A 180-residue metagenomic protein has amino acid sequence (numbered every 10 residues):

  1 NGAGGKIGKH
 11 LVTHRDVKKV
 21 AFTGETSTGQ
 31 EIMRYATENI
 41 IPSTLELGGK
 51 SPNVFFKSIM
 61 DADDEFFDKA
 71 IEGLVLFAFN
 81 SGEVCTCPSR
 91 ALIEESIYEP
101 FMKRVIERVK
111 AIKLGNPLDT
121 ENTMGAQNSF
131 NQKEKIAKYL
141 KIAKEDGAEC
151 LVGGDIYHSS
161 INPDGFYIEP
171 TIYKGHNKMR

Functional and structural regions predicted by a protein language model:
N1, K178-R180: Short, basic, helix/turn surface patches
N1-A21, E25: A structured beta-alpha segment of the ubiquitous adenosine-cofactor-binding alpha/beta core
E25-K178: ALDH superfamily catalytic-core signature
